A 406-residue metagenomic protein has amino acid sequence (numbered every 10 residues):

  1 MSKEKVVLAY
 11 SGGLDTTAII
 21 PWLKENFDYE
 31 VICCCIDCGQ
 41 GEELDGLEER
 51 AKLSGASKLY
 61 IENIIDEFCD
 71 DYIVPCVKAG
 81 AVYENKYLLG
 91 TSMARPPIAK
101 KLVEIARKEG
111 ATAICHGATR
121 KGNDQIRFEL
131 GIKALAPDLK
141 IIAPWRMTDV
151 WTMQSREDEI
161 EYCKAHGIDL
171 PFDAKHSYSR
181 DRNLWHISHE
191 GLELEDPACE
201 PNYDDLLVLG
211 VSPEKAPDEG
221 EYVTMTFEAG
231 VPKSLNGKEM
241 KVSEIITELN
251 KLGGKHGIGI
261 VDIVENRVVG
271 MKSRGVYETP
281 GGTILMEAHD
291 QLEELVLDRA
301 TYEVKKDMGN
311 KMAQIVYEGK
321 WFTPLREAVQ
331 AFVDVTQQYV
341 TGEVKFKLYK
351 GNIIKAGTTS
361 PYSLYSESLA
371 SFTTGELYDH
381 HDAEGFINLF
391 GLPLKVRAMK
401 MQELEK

Functional and structural regions predicted by a protein language model:
S2-K406: Nucleotide-activated chemistry modules centered on ATP-dependent adenylation/adenylyltransferase
